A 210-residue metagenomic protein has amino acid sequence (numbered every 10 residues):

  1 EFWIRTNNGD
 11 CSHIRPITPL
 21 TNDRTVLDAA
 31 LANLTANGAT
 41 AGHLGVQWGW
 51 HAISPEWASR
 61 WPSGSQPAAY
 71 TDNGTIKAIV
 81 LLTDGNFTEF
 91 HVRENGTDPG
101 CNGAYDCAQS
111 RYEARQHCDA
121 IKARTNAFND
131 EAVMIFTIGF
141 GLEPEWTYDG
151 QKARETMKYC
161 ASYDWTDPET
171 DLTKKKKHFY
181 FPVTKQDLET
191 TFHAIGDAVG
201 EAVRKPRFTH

Functional and structural regions predicted by a protein language model:
E1-H210: P/S/T/G-enriched low-complexity
